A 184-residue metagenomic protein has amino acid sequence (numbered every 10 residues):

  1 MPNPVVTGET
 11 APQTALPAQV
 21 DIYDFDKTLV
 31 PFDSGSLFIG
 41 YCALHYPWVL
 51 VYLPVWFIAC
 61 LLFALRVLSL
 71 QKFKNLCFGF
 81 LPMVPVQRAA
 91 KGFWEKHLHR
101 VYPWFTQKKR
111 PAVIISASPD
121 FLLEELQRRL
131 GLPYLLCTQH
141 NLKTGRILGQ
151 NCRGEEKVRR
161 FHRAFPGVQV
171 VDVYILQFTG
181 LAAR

Functional and structural regions predicted by a protein language model:
P2-G8, P12-A18, Q87-R184: C-terminal cap/substrate-recognition subdomain and adjoining C-terminal extension of metal-dependent phosphatase-like
T7-R66: Active-site neighborhood of HAD-like aspartate-dependent phosphohydrolases
Y23-D24, N75, R146: A generic, residue-level signal for flexible/boundary positions that often mark functional hotspots
L37-F38, V49, L53-W56, K72-L76 (+4 more regions): Exposed alpha-helical structural elements
Y41-H45, V49-L50, M83, P133-L135 (+1 more regions): Alpha-helix boundary/interfacial micro-motifs
Y46, L50-V51, W56-F63, N75-G79 (+3 more regions): Short, surface-exposed, charged/polar-biased interaction segments
F63-H97: TOPRIM metal-binding catalytic domain and adjacent DNA-binding surface shared by DnaG-type primases
